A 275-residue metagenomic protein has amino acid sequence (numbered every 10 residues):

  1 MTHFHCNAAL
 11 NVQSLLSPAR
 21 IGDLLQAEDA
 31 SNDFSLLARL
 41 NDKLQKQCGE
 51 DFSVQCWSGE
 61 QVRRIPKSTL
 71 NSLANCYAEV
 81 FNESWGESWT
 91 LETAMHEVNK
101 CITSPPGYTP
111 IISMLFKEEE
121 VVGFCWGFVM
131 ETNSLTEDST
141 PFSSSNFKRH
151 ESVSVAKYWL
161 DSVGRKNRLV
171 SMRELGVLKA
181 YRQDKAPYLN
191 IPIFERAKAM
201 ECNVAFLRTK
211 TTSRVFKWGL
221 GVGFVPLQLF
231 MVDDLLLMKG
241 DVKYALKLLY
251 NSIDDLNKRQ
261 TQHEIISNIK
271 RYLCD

Functional and structural regions predicted by a protein language model:
L15, L24-A27, D33, R39-E97 (+4 more regions): Short amphipathic alpha-helix that is part of the acyltransferase structural core
C101-G107: Short loop/turn motifs at secondary-structure junctions and domain boundaries
V121, W126-E174: Conserved acyl-donor/pantetheine-binding loop and adjacent beta-alpha core of acyl/acetyltransferases and related
V170, A197-K210: Conserved GNAT acetyl-CoA-binding A-motif
R173-V177, R182-A197: Conserved acetyl-CoA-binding loop-helix of GNAT-fold acetyltransferases
L175-K179, F206-K217, F230-M231: Conserved beta-strand-loop-alpha-helix junction that forms the acyl-donor binding cleft
T212, M231-D275: C-terminal "cap" of GNAT-fold acetyltransferases
K217-G219, F224: Conserved active-site tyrosine of GNAT-family acetyltransferases
